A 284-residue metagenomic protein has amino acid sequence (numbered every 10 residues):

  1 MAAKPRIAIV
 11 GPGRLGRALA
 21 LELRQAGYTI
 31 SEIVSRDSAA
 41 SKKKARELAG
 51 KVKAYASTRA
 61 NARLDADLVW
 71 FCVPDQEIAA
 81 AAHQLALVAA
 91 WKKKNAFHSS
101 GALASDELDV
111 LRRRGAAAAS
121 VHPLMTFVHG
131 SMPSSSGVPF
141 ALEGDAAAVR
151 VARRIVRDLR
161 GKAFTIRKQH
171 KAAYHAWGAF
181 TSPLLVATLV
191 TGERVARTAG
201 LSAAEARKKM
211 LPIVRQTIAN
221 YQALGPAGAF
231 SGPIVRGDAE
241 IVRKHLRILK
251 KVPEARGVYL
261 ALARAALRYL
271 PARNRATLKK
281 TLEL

Functional and structural regions predicted by a protein language model:
M1-A60: NAD(P)+-binding Rossmann beta1-loop-alpha1 motif at the extreme N-terminus of oxidoreductases
A3-R6, K93, G137: Phosphate-coordination loops involved in phosphoryl transfer and adenosine-cofactor binding
L19, K44-K51, L111, M132-A223 (+1 more regions): Internal alpha-helical scaffold of NAD(P)-dependent oxidoreductase catalytic cores
Y28-T29, A116, G161, L201: Short phosphate-binding/catalytic loops that engage adenosine nucleotides
E32-S35, A96-S99, V121, F140-E143 (+1 more regions): Short, hydrophobic beta-strand segments that form beta-sheet elements in well-ordered domains
G50-M132: Rossmann-like NAD(P)(H) cofactor-binding subdomain of soluble oxidoreductases
A219-T277: Interdomain hinge/lid region at the active-site interface of Rossmann-like NAD(P)-dependent oxidoreductases
